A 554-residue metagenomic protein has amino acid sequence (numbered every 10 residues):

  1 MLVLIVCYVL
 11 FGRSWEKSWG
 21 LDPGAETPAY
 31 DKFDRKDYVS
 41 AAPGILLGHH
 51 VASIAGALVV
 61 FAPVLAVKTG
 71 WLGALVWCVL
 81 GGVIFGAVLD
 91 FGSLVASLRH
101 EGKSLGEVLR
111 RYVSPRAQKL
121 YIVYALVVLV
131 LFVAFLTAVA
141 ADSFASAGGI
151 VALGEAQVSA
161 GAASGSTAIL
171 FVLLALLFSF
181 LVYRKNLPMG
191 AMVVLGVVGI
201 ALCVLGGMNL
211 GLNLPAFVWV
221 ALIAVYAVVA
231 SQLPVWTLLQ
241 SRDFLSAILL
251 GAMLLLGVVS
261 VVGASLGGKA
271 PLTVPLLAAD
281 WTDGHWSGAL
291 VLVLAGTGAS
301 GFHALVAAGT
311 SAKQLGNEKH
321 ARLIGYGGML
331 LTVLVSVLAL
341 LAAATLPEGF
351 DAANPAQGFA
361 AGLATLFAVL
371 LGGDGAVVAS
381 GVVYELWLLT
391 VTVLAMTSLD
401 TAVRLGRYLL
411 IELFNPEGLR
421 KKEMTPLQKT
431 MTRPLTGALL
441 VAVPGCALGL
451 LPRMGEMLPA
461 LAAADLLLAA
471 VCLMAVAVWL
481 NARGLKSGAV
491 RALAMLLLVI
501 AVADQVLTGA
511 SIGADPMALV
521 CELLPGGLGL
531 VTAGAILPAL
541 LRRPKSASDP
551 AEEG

Functional and structural regions predicted by a protein language model:
M1-V6, G190, G196-S246, L255-G263 (+4 more regions): A generic transmembrane alpha-helix motif of multi-pass inner-membrane proteins
M1-V9, A66-S97, G106, G165-F171 (+4 more regions): Extracellular loop-to-transmembrane helix junctions
V3-V60, H285-G288, Q314: Membrane-interface "cap" regions at the ends of multi-pass membrane proteins
R13-V39, L65, L75, V88-A117 (+7 more regions): Flexible loop linkers connecting adjacent transmembrane helices in multi-pass alpha-helical membrane transporters
A41-L58, A216-L233, L256-G267, L277-E318 (+2 more regions): Hydrophobic, membrane-embedded alpha-helices of multi-pass small-molecule transporters
V59-V60, L72, L131-L153, S179-N186 (+10 more regions): Transmembrane helix-loop junctions in multi-pass membrane proteins
P115-V130, G327-L334, A379-V383, W387 (+3 more regions): Loop-to-transmembrane helix boundary motifs in multi-pass membrane proteins
V261-A278, L330-L363: Extracellular/periplasmic helix-exit of transmembrane alpha-helices
